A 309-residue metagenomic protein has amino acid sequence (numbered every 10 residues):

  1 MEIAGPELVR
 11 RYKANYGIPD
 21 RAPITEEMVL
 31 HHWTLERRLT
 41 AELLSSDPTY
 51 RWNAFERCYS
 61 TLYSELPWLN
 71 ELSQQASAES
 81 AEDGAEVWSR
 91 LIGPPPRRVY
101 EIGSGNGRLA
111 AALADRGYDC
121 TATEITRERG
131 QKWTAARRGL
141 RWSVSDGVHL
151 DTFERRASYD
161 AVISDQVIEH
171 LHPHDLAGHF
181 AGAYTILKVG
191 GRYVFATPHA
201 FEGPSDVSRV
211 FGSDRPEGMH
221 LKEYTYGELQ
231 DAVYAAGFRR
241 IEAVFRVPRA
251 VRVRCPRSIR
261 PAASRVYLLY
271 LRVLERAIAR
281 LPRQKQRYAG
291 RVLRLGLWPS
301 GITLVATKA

Functional and structural regions predicted by a protein language model:
M1-A157, A161-D165, A177-F180, W298-I302: Conserved N-terminal segment of class I S-adenosyl-L-methionine
C120, Y193-V194: A short hydrophobic/small-residue beta-strand
T134-A135, P204-R209, R252-S258: Short aromatic-enriched loop/helix-cap "lid" or pocket-rim segments at secondary-structure transitions that line
W142, I241, F245-A309: A C-terminal cap/extension of S-adenosyl-L-methionine-dependent methyltransferases that defines the acceptor-substrate
Q166-H170: Short catalytic micro-motifs in class I SAM-dependent methyltransferases
A177-V189: A short glycine-rich, Lys/Arg-flanked "PGG" loop and its adjoining helix->strand segment in the class I
F195-H220: Short, glycine-/aromatic-enriched active-site segment of Class I SAM-dependent methyltransferases
L221-G237: Short alpha-helix
